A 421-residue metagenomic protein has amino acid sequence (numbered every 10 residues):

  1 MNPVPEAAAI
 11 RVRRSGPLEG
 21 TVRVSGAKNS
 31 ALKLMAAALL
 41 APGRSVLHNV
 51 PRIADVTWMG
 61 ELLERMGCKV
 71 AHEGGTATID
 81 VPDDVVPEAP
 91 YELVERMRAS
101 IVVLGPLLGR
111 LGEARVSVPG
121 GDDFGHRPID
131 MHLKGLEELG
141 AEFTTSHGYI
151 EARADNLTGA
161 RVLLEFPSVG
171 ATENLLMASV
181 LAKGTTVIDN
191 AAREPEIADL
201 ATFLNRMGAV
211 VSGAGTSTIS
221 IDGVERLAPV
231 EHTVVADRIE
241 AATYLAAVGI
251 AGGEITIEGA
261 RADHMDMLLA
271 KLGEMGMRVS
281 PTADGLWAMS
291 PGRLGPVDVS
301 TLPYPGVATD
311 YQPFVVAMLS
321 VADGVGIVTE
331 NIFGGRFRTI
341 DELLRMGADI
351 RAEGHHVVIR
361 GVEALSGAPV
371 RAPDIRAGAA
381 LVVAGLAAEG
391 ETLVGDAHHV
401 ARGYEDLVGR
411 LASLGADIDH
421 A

Functional and structural regions predicted by a protein language model:
M1-A421: Short, structured segments at the rim of ligand-binding sites
